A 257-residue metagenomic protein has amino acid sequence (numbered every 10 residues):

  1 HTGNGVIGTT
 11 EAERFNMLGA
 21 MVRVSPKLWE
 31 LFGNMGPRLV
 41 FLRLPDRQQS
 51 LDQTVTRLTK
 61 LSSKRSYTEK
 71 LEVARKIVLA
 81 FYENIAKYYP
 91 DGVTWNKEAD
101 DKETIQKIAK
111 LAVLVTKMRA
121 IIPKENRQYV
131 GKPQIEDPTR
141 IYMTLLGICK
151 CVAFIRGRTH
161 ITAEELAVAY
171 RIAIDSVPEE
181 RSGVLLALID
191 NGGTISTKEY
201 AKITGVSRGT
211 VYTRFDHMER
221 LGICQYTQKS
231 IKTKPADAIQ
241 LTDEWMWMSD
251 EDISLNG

Functional and structural regions predicted by a protein language model:
H1, L42-R43, V78, I231 (+1 more regions): Generic preference for hydrophobic/aromatic residues in regular secondary structure cores
H1-I7: Conserved catalytic/switch belt of AAA+ P-loop NTPases
G5, D91-W95, C224, M246-M248: Hydrophobic transmembrane signal anchors and adjacent membrane-proximal interface regions, especially in viral
G8-F15, M21-Y170: Phosphate-sensing "switch" segment of ASCE/P-loop ATPases
M17-L18, I239: Well-ordered beta-strand positions enriched in small/hydrophobic/aromatic, beta-favoring residues
I135-P138, Y142, V177, G193 (+1 more regions): Short amphipathic alpha-helix initiation/capping segments at coil-to-helix junctions
H160-A187: Conserved alpha/beta core segments of nucleic-acid transaction machinery
E180-G257: Terminal-proximal interaction/regulatory segments of ATP-powered molecular machines
